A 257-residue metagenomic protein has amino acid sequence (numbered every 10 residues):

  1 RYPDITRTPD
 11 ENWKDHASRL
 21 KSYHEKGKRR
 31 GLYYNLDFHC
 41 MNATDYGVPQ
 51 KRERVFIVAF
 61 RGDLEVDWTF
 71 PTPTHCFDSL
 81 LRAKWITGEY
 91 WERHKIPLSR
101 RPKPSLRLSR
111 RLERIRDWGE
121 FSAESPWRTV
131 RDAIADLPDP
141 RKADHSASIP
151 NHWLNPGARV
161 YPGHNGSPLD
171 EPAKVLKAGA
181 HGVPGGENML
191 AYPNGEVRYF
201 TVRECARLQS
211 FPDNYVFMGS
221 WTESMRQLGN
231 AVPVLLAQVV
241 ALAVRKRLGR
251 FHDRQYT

Functional and structural regions predicted by a protein language model:
R1-S167: Class I S-adenosyl-L-methionine
E120-T257: C-terminal target-recognition/interaction regions appended to catalytic cores
